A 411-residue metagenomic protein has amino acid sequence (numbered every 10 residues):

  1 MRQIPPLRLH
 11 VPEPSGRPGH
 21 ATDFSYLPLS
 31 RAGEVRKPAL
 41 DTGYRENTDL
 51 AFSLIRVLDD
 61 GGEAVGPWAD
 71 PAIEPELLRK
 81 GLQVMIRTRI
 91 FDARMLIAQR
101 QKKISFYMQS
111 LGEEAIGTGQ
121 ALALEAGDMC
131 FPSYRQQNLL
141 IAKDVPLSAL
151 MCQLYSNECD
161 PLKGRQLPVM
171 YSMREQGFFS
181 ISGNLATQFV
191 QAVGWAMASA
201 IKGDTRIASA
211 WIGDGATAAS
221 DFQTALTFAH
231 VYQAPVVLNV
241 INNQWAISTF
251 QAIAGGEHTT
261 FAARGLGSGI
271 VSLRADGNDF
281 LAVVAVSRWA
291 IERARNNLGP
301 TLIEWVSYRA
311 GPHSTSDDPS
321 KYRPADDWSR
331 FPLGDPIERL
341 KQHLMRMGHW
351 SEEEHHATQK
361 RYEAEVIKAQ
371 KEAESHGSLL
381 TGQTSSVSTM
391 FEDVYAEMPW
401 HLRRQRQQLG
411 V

Functional and structural regions predicted by a protein language model:
M1-I116, G311, D317-S320, A325-V411: Conserved acidic/glycine
I90, I97-A234, N239, F250-E257 (+1 more regions): Cofactor-binding active-site loop characterized by glycine-rich and histidine/acidic residues
R135, I241-Q244, G277-N278, V306-Y308: Short, ordered loop/turn segments at secondary-structure junctions
N138, Q244-I247, A263, R309-G311: Short gly/pro/ser/thr-enriched loop/turn and capping motifs at secondary-structure boundaries
M197-D204, E257-W289, P332-Q359: Conserved thiamine diphosphate
F222-A225, A285-E292: Glycine-rich, charged/polar anion/phosphate-binding loops that engage phosphate groups from diverse ligands
W245-Q251, I270-D276, S320-S329, E353-H355: Short beta-alpha connecting loops at secondary-structure transitions that line or flank enzyme active sites
